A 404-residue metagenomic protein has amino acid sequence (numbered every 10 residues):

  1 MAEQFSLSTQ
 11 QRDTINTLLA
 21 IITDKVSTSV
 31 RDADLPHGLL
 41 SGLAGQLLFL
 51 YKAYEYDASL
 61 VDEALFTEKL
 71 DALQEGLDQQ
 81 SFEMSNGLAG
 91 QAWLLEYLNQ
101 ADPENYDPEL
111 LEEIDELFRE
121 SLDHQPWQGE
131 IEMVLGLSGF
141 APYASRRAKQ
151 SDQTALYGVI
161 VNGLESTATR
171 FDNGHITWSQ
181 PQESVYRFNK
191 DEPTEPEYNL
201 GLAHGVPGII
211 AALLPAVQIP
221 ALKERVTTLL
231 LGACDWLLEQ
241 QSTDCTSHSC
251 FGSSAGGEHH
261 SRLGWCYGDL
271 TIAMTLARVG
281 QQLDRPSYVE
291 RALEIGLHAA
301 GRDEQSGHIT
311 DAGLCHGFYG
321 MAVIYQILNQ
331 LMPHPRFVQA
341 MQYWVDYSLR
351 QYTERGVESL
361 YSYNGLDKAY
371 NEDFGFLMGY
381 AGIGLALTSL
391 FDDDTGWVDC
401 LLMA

Functional and structural regions predicted by a protein language model:
M1-I21, D152, V159, P215 (+7 more regions): Terminal, non-catalytic domain-edge segments
M1-S8, G45-S59, Q91-E104, G139-D152 (+4 more regions): Well-ordered alpha-helical scaffold segments within catalytic/enzyme domains
R12-L18, R31-L65, Q79, E83-G90: N-terminal domain-start signal
D13-A33, A64-S81, P108-W127, G158-I176 (+5 more regions): Long, well-ordered core segments of solenoidal/helical folds
D24-A44, L73-L88, D123-G136, K190-P207 (+3 more regions): Solvent-exposed loop and edge beta-strand segments that line ligand/cofactor-binding and catalytic clefts
W93-S166: Internal, well-ordered domain-core segments that constitute the primary functional module of diverse proteins
D152-R278, L283: Extended ligand-binding clefts on enzyme/binding-domain cores
S306-A340, W344: Loop/turn-rich, solvent-exposed surfaces of beta-rich toroidal or solenoidal domains
